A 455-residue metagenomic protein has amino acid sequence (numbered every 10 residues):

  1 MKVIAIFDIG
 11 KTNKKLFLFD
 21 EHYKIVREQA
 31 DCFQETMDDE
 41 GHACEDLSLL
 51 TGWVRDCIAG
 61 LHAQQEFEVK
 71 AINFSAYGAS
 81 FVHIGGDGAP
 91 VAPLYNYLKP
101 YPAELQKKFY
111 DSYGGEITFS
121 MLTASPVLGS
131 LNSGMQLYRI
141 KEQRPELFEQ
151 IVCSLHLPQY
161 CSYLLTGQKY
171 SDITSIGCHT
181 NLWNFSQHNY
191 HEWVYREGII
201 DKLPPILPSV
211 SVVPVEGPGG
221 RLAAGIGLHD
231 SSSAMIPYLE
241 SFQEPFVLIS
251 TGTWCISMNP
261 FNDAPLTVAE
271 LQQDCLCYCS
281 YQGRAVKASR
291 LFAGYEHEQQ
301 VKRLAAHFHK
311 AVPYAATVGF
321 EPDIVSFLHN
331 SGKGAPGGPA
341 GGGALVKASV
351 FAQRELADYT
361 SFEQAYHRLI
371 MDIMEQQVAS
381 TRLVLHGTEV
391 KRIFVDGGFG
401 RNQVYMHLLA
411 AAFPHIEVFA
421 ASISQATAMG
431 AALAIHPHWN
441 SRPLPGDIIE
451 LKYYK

Functional and structural regions predicted by a protein language model:
M1-P93, A103, Q150, G220-I226 (+5 more regions): N-terminal glycine/serine-rich phosphate-binding loop of ATP-dependent small-molecule kinases, especially carbohydrate
I6, D111-T123, K141-Q150, H156 (+5 more regions): Active-site core segments that coordinate phosphate-bearing ligands/cofactors across diverse enzyme families
N13, P208-P214, V390-L409: Glycine-rich phosphate-binding loops at beta-strand->alpha-helix junctions
K15, D56-A71, S130-R139, R144-P145 (+1 more regions): Conserved phosphate-binding loops in N-terminal lobes of ATP-dependent enzymes of the actin/Hsp70/sugar-kinase
Q65-N96, S125-L131, S162-N184, P214-E216: Short beta-strand-loop/turn "lid" adjacent to the catalytic site in phosphate-handling enzymes
Y95, K99-G114: Short alpha-helix plus adjacent loop in nuclease-associated cores
